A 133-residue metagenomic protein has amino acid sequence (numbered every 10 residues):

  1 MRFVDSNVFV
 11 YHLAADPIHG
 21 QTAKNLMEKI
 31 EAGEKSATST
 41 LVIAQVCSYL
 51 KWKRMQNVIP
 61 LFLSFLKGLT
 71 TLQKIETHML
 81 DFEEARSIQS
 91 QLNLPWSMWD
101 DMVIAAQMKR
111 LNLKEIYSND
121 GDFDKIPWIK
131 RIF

Functional and structural regions predicted by a protein language model:
M1, A105-A106, R110-F133: Acidic, PIN/NYN-like endoribonuclease modules and their adjacent C-terminal/linker elements
M1-T38, W52-L61: Short, well-structured N-terminal submotif of metal-dependent ribonuclease cores
S6, T40, M98-M102: Conserved glycosyltransferase catalytic-site signature
A32-G33, G68-L72: Structured helix-beta-strand junction loops
L66-K67, T77, P95-W96, D100 (+1 more regions): Internal alpha/beta domain cores that form substrate/cofactor-binding pockets in large enzymes and binding proteins
Q73-I116: Active-site neighborhoods of divalent-metal-dependent phosphate/nucleic-acid chemistry enzymes
